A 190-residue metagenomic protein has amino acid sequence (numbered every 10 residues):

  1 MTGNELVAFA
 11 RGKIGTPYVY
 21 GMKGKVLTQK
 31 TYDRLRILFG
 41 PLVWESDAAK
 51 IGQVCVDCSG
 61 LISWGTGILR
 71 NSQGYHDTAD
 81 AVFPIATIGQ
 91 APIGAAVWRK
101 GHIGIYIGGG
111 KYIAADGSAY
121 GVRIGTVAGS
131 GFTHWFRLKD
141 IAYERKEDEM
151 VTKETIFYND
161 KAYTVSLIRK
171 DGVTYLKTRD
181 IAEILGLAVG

Functional and structural regions predicted by a protein language model:
M1-L42, S130-E149: Non-catalytic ligand/cofactor/substrate-binding and regulatory segments of enzyme domains
T2-A8, A48-S59, S63-G129: ...with weaker cross-activation on analogous glycine-rich loops/strands in unrelated enzymes
A10-Y18, M22, G65-L69, L185-V189: Sec/Tat-exported extracytoplasmic proteins
G15, G94, G101, V151-T155: Short, acidic/polar N-cap/turn motifs at the starts of alpha helices
E45-G52, S166-R169: A short glycine/serine-rich beta->alpha loop
I113, F136-L138, F157: Residues in well-ordered beta-strands of folded domains
A128-G131, Y175: Short glycine/proline-enriched turn or capping motifs at secondary-structure junctions
E144-G190: Primary recognition of N-terminal secretory signal peptides and signal-anchoring hydrophobic helices
